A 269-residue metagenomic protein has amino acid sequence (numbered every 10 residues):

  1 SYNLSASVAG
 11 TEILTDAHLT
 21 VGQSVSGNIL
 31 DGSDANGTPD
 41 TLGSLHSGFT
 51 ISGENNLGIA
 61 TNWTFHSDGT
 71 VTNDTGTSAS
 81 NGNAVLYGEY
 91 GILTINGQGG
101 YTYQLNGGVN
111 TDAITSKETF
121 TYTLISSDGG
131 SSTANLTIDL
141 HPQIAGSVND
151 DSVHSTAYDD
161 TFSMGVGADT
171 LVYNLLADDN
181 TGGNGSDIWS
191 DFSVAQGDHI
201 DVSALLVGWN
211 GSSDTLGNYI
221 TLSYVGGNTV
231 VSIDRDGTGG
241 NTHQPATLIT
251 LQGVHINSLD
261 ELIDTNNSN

Functional and structural regions predicted by a protein language model:
S1-G146, A195, G208-N210: Acidic/polar, solvent-exposed loop/turn segments
G32-G37, N106-N110, S127-G130, L175-D179 (+3 more regions): Acidic glycine-/aspartate-rich tracts in secreted/extracellular proteins
Y87, I95, S193-V194, S223-V225 (+1 more regions): Extracellular/periplasmic catalytic domains that process cell-envelope and extracellular macromolecules
I92, T119, T133-T137, S186-I188 (+3 more regions): Well-ordered beta-strand positions in beta-sheet-rich domains
N96-V109, A168-N174, S232-G240, Q244-Q252: Right-handed beta-helix
N110-K117, Q143-T215: Acidic, glycine-rich calcium-binding repeat modules characteristic of RTX/beta-roll and related beta-solenoid repeat
N135, P142, Y219-N269: Low-complexity acidic/polar repeat-biased segments
